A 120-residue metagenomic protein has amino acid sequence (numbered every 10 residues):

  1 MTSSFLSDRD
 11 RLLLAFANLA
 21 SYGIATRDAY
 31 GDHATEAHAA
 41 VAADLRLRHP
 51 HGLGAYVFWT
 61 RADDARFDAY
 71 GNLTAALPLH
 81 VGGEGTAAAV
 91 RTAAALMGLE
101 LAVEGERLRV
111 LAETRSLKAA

Functional and structural regions predicted by a protein language model:
M1-T35, V41-A42: Long, contiguous N-terminal structural blocks used for assembly/anchoring
S4-L6, Y56-T60, V90: A short linear-motif detector with a strong N-terminal bias
L6-R9, L73-L77: Short linear interaction motifs
A15, Y70, E100-A102: Short, exposed beta-strand/loop patches in secreted or surface proteins that constitute
I24, D32, L53-A55, E84 (+1 more regions): Intrinsically disordered, low-complexity regions
D28-A75: An N-terminal amphipathic alpha-helical segment
T74, P78-H80, E84-A120: Acidic, proline/glycine-rich low-complexity IDRs
